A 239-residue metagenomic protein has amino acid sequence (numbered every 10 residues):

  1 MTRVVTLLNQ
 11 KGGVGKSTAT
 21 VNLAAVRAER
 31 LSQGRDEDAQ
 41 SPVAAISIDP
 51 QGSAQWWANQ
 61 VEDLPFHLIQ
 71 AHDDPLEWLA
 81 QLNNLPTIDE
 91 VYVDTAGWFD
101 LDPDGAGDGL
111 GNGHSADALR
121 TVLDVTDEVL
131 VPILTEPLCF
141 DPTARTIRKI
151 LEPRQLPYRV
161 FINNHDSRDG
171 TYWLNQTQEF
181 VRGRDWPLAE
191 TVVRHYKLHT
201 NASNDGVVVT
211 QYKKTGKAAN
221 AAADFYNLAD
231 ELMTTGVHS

Functional and structural regions predicted by a protein language model:
T2-S47: Walker A/P-loop phosphate-binding motif and the immediately C-terminal alpha-helix
Q40-G97: Nucleotide-state-sensitive switch-loop elements of NTP-binding domains
A54, V93-D94, L130-L134, V160-N164: Conserved beta-strand segments of the P-loop GTPase G domain that flank and frequently precede/overlap
P86-L119: Switch II (G3) loop of P-loop NTPases
T126: An anion/phosphate-binding loop that grips the pyrophosphate of nucleotide cofactors and donors
F140-Y158: Conserved C-terminal guanine-recognition region of P-loop GTPase G domains, centered on the G4
G170-T171, N175-Q211: Beta-strand-loop-alpha "switch" segments that mediate conformational coupling across diverse proteins
V209-S239: NTP-binding/hydrolysis catalytic cores, primarily Walker-type P-loop NTPases
